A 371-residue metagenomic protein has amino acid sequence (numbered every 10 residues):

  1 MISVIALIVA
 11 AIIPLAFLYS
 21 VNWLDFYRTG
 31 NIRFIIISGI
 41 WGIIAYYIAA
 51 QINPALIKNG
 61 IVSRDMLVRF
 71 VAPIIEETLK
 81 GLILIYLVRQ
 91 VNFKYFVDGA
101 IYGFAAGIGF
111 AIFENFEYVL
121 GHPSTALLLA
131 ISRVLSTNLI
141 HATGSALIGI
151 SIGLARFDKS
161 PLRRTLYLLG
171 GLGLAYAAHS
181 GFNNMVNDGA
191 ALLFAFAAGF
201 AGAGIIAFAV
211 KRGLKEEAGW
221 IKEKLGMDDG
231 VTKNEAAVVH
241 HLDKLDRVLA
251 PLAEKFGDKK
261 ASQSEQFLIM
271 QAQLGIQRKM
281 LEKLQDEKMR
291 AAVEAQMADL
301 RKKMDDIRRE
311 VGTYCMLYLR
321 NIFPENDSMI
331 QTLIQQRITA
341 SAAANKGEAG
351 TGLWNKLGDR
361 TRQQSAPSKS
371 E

Functional and structural regions predicted by a protein language model:
M1-E371: Hydrophobic alpha-helical segments at protein termini of multi-pass membrane proteins
